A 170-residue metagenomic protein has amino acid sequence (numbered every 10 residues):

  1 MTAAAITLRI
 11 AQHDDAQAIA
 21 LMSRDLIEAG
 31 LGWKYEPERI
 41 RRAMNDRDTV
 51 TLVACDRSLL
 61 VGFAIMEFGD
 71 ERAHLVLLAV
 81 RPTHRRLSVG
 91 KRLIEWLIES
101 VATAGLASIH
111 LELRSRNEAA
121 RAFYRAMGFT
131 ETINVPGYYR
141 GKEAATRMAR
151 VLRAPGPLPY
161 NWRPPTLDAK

Functional and structural regions predicted by a protein language model:
M1, S108-R114, A145-G156, T166-K170: Conserved catalytic core of the tyrosine transesterase superfamily
A5-T7: Extreme N-terminal starter segment of soluble prokaryotic enzymes
I10-R85, I94-W96, S100, A104 (+2 more regions): Acetyl-CoA-dependent GNAT
P37, S58, S115, Y138-Y139: Conserved beta-strand edge residues that scaffold enzyme active sites
V53, H74, A79, S88 (+3 more regions): Conserved beta-strand segments that form the floor/walls of ligand-binding pockets within enzyme and binding domains
E71, A107, T130: Short acidic/polar active-site loop segments enriched in Thr and Asp
R81-E95, T103-A104, S108, R114-A122 (+1 more regions): Conserved glycine-rich acetyl-CoA-binding loop
H110-L113, R125, T130-R147: Conserved catalytic-core motifs of GNAT/GCN5-like acyltransferases
